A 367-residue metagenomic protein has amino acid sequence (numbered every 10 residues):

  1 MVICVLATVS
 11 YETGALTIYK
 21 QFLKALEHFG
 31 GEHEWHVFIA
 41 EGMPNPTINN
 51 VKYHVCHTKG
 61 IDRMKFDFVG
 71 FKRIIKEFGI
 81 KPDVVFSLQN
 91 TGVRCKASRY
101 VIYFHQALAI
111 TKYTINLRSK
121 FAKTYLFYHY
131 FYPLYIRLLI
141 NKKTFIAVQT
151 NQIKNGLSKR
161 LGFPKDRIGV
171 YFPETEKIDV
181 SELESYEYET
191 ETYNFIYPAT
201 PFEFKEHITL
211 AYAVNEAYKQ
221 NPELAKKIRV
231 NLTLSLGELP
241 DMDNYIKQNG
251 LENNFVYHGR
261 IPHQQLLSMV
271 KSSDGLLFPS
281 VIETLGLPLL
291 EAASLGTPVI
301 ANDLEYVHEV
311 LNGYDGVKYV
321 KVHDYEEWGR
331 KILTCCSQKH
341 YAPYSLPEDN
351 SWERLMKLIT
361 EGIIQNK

Functional and structural regions predicted by a protein language model:
C4, E187-K205, A211-V214: Conserved donor-binding/catalytic core segment of Leloir-type glycosyltransferases
V37-G42, K227-D243, G259: Glycosyltransferase donor-sugar binding loop
T124-I146: Membrane-proximal helix-turn-helix segments that form the acceptor-binding/catalytic region of lipid-linked
N141-S181: Donor nucleotide-sugar binding/catalytic pocket of nucleotide-sugar-dependent glycosyltransferases
M242-Q264: Nucleotide-activated donor-binding/catalytic signature segment of Leloir-type glycosyltransferases, i.e., the conserved
V281: Aromatic "clamp/platform" in nucleotide-sugar-dependent glycosyltransferases that forms part of the donor/acceptor
A292, P298-A301: Short hydrophobic beta-strand element within catalytic cores of glycosyltransferases and related nucleotide-activated
V317-E326, T334-S337: Conserved acidic donor-binding segment of nucleotide-sugar-dependent glycosyltransferases
